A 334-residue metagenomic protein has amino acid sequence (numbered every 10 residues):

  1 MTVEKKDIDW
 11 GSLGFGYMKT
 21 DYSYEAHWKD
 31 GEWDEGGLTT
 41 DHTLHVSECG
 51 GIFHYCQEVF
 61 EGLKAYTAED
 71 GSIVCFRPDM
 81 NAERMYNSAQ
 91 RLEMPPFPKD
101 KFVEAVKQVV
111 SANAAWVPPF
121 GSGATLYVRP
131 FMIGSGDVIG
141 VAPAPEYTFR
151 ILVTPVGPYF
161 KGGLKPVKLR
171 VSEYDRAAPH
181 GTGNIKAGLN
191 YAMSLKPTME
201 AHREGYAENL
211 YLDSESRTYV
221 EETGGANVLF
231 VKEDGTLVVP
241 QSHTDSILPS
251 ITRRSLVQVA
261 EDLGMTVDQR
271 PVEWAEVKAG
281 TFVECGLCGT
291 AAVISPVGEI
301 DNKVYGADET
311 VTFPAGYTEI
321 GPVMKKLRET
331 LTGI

Functional and structural regions predicted by a protein language model:
M1-Q57: Intrinsically disordered, low-complexity, positively charged segments
T2-D9, G14, M18-T20, E69 (+2 more regions): Conserved catalytic-core subdomain
D9-S12, P78-N81, Y86, Q90-E204 (+1 more regions): Extended Lys/Arg-rich, glycine-bearing segments that form polyanion-binding/interaction patches within enzyme domains
D21-S23, F60, E146-T148, P166-V167 (+2 more regions): Short glycine-rich loop/turn motifs
E25-D34, V59, Y66-G71, P78 (+5 more regions): Short acidic-glycine loop/turn motifs at beta-strand connectors
S47-K64, A291-S295: Conserved phosphate/anionic-ligand binding catalytic regions in large, soluble enzymes, centered on
F160-K168, D175, H180-N184, Y191-M193 (+6 more regions): NTP/phosphate- and nucleic-acid-binding module
